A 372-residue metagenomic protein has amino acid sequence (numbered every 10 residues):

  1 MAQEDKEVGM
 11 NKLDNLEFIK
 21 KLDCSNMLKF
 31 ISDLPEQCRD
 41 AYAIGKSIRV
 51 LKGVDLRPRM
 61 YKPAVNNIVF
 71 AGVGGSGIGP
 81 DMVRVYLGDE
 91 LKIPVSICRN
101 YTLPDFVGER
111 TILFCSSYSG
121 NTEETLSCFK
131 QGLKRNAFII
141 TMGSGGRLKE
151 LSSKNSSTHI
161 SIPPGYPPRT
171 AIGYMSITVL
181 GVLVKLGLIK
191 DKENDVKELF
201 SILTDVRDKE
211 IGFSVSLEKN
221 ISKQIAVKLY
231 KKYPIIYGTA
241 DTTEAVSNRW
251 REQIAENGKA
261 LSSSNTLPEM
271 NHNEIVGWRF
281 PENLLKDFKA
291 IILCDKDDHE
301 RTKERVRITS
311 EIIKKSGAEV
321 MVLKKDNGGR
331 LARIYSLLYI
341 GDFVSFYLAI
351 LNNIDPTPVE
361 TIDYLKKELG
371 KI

Functional and structural regions predicted by a protein language model:
A2-I44: Cofactor-/ligand-binding subdomain signature composed of acidic, glycine-rich, tryptophan-containing flexible loops
D23-N26, Q37, G45-K52, P63 (+2 more regions): Active-site phosphate/pyrophosphate-binding segments
I44-K46, K92, V182-K192, K259 (+1 more regions): Short helix-capping/linker segments at secondary-structure and domain boundaries
K52-V206, V227, C294-E300, E304-M321: Glycine-rich phosphate-binding loops that contact phosphosugars or nucleotide phosphates
I97-N100, A260-N271, E319-G328: A generic structural motif
I275-E360: C-terminal active-site/capping subdomain that shapes the small-molecule cofactor and substrate pocket of enzyme
T357-I372: Short, small/acidic-rich helices and loops at N termini and domain boundaries of DNA replication/processing enzymes
